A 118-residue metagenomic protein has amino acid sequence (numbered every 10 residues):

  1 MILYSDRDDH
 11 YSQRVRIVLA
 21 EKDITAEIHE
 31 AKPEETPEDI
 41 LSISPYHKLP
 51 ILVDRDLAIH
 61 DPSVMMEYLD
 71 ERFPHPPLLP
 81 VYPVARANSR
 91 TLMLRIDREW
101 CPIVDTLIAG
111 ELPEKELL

Functional and structural regions predicted by a protein language model:
M1-L118: GST-like domain detector, emphasizing the conserved glutathione-binding G-site in the N-terminal thioredoxin-like
